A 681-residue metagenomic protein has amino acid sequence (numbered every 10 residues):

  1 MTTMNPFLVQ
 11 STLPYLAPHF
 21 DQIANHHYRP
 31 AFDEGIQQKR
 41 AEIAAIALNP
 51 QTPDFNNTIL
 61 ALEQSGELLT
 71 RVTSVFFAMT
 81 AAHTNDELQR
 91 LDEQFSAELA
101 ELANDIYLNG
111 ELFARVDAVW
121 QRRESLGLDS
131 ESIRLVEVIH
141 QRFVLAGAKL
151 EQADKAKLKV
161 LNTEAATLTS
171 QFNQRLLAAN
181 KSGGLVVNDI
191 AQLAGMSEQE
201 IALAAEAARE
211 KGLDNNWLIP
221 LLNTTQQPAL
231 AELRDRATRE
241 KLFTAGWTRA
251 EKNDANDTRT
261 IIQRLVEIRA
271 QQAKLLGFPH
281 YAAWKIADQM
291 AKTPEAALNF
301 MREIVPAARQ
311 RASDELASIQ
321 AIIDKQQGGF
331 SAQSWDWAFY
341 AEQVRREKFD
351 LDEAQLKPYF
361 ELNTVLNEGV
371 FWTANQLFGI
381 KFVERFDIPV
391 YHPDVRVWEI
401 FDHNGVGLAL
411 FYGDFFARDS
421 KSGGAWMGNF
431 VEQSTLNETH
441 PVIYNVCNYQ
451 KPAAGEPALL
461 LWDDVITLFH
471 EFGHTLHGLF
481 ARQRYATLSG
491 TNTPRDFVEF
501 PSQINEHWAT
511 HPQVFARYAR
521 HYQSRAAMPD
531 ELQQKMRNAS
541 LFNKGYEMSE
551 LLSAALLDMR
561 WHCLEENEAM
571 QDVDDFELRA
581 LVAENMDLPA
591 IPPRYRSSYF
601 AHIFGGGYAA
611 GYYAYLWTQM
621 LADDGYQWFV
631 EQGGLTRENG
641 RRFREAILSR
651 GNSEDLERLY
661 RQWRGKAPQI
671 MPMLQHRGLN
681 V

Functional and structural regions predicted by a protein language model:
M1-A202: N-terminal helix-rich structural modules
T2-P30, E34, N216-L218, E347-F349 (+9 more regions): C-terminal, non-catalytic "cap/extension" segments appended to globular domains
T12-H27, F76-F95, A118-V160, P220-T260 (+6 more regions): Short His/Asp/Glu-rich catalytic/ion-coordination signatures at enzyme active sites or charged loops
Q37, A41, A45-T52, L68-N85 (+22 more regions): Intrinsically disordered or highly flexible coil/loop and linker segments, enriched in small and charged/polar residues
E67-A78, Q141, T244, W337-R345 (+2 more regions): Short, hydrophobic/amphipathic alpha-helical patches that form generic packing surfaces within helical domains
E131, L135-V136, T167, Q174 (+9 more regions): Active-site-proximal, well-structured secondary-structure segments within enzyme catalytic domains
T224-Q226, Q272, H403-G405, F415-R418 (+4 more regions): Short, glycine-/Ser/Thr-/acidic-enriched flexible segments
Q450-L468: Short pre-active-site segment immediately N-terminal to the catalytic Zn-binding motif
